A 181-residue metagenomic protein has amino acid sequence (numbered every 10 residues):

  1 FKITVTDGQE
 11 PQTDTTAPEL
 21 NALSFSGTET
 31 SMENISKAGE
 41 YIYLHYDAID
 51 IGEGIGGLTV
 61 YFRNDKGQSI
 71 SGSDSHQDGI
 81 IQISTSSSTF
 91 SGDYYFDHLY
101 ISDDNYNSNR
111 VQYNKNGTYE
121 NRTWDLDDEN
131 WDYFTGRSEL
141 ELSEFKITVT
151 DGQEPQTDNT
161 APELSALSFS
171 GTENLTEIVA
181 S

Functional and structural regions predicted by a protein language model:
F1-Q12, S165-S181: Low-complexity/repetitive intrinsically disordered segments
V5-A22, F145-L164: Proline/serine/threonine-rich low-complexity linkers at boundaries of modular beta-sandwich domains
D7, G27-K37, Y43-G54, D103 (+2 more regions): Extracellular acidic, Ser/Thr/Pro-rich low-complexity tracts
Q12-D14, N105-E141: Beta-sandwich strand segments
P18-S31, P162-L175: Short, solvent-exposed loop/edge segments of extracellular or virion-exposed proteins
T59-Y61: Beta-strand signatures of extracellular beta-sandwich domains
R63-S84: Solvent-exposed serine/threonine-rich low-complexity stretches and specific carbohydrate-binding patches
T89-F96, Y106-S108: Short glycine/proline/serine/threonine-rich loop/turn segments at secondary-structure transition edges
